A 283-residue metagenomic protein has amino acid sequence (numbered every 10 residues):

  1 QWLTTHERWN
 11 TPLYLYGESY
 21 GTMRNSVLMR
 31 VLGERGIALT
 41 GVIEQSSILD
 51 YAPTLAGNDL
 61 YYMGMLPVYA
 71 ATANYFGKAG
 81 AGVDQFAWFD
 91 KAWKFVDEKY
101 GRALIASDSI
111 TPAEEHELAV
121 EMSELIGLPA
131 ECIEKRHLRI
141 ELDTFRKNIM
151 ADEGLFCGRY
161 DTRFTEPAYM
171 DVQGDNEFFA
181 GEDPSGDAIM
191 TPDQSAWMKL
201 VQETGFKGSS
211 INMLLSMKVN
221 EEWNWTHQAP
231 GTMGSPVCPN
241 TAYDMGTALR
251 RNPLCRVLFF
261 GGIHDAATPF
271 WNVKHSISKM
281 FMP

Functional and structural regions predicted by a protein language model:
Q1-T5: Alpha/beta-hydrolase active-site loop
E7-Y20: Alpha/beta-hydrolase fold nucleophile elbow
G17-R30: Glycine-rich nucleophile elbow surrounding the catalytic serine of serine-hydrolase chemistry
S19, I48, I263-H264: Residue-level signal for short, function-critical loop segments
V31-L128: A catalytic-pocket lid/entrance helix-loop region that shapes and gates access to the active site across common
T40-G41, R256, F281-P283: Catalytic histidine neighborhood in serine/cysteine hydrolases with alpha/beta-hydrolase-type architecture
P67, T268-P283: Active-site-adjacent alpha-helix of alpha/beta-hydrolase-fold enzymes
T111-A267: Alpha/beta-hydrolase fold catalytic core
